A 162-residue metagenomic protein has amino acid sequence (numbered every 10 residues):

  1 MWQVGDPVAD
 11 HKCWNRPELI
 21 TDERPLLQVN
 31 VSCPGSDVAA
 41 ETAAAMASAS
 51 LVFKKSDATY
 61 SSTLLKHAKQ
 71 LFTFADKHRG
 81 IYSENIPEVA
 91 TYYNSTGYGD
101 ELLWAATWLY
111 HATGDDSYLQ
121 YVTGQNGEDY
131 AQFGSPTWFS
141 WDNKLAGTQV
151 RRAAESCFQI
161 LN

Functional and structural regions predicted by a protein language model:
M1-N162: Glycan-recognition and catalytic cores of secretory/periplasmic carbohydrate-active enzymes
